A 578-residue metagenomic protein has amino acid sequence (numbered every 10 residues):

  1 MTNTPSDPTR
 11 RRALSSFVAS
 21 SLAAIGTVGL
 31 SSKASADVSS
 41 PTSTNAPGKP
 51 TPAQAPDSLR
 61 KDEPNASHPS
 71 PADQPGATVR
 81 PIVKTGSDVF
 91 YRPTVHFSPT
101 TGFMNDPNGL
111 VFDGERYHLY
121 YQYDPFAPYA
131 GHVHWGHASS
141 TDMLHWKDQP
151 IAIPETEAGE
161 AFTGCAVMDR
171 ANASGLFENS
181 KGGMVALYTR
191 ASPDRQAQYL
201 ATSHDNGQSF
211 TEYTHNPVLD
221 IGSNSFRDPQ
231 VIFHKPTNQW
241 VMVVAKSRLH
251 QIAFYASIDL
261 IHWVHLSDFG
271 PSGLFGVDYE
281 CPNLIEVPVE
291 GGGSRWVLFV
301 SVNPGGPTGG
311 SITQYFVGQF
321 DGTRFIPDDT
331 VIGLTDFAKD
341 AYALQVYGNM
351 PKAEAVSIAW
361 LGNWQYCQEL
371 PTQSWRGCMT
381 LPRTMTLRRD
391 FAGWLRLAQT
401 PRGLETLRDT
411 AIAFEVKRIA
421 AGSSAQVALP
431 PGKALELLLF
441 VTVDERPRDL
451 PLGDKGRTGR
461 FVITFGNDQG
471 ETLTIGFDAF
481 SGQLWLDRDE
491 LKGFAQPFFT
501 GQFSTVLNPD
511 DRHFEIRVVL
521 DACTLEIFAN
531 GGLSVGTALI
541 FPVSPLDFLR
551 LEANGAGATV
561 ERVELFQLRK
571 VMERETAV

Functional and structural regions predicted by a protein language model:
M1-T9, A19-A23, A34-A36: N-terminal secretory signal peptides
T9-V18, F210: N-terminal export leaders
L14-G29: Cleavable Sec-type N-terminal signal peptides
G29-T44: Signal peptide processing junction and immediate N-terminal pro/mature segment of secreted/exported proteins
P41, N45-P229, F233-Y279, P288-F337 (+8 more regions): Beta-rich carbohydrate-recognition and catalytic domains
V79, G291, Q319-V331, T335-V578: Beta-rich accessory regions
